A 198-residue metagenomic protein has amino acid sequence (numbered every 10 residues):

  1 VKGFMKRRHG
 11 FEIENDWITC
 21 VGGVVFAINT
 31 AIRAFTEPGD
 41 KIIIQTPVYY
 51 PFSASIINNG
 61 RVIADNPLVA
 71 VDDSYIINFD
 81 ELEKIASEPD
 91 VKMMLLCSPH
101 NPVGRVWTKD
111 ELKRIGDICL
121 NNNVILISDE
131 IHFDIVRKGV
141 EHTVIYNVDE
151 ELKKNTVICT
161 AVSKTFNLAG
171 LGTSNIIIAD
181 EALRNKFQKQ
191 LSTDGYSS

Functional and structural regions predicted by a protein language model:
V1-D117, D134-I135, G139-N147, E151: Conserved core of the PLP fold type I
K41, M93, I125-L126, V157: Hydrophobic "anchor" residues on beta-strands that sit immediately upstream of conserved functional sites
S98, L126-I127: Residue-level marker for buried hydrophobic side chains located in beta-strands that build the well-ordered beta-sheet
N123-I125, V136: Metal-dependent active-site segment of extracytoplasmic phospho-/sulfohydrolases and closely related
I127, N147-V148, L152, D180: Long, compositionally biased, intrinsically disordered segments
E130: Walker B catalytic acidic pair
N155-S198: PLP-dependent aminotransferase class I/II
